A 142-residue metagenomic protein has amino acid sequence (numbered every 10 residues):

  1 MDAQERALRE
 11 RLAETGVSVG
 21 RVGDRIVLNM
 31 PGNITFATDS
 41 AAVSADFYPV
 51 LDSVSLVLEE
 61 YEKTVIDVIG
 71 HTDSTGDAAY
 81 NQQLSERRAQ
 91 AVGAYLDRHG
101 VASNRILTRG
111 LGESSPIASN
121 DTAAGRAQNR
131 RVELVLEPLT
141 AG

Functional and structural regions predicted by a protein language model:
M1-E5: Short, low-complexity, glycine-enriched hydrophobic/amphipathic alpha-helices that associate with lipid bilayers
R9-E14, T35-I69, G93-R98, A127 (+1 more regions): Periplasmic peptidoglycan-binding/anchoring modules of Gram-negative envelope and division proteins
G16, K63, S103-R105: A generic structural signal for alpha->beta connector loops
S18-R21: Short beta-strand
I26-P31: Short, aliphatic-rich beta-strand segments
G32, D39, E113: Glycine-rich, flexible loop/turn motifs
I69-G142: Periplasmic OmpA-like peptidoglycan-binding domain that tethers envelope proteins to the cell wall
